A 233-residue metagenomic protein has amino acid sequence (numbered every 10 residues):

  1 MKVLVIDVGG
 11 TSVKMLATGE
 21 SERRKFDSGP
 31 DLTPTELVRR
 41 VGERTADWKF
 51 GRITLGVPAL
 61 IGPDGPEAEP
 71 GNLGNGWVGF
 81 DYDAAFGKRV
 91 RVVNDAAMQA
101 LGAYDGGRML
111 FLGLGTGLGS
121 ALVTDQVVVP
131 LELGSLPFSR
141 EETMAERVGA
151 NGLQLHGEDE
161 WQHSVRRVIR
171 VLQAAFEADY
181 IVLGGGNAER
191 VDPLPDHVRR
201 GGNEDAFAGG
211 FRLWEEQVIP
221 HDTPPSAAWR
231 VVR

Functional and structural regions predicted by a protein language model:
K2-R39, E43, D47, V127-L155: Short glycine-rich, Thr/Ser-proximal phosphate-binding strand/loop in the N-terminal lobe of ATP-dependent enzymes
V3-D7, R52-T54, M109-G113, V182: Short glycine-aspartate micro-motif
S12, L172-E204: Glycine-rich phosphate-binding loops at beta-strand->alpha-helix junctions
V13-A17, A59, L101, L118-V123: Short beta-strand scaffold segments in enzyme catalytic cores
G29-T54, A59-R108, R147, D196-V218: Glycine-rich phosphate-binding loop and adjoining helix at the ATP-binding site of ATP-dependent phosphoryl-transfer
G107-L110, T116-F138: Anionic-ligand binding region
G119-T124, S226-R233: A charged, well-structured terminal subsegment
W161-A174: A short, acidic, amphipathic alpha-helical segment used as a generic capping/interface helix at domain edges
